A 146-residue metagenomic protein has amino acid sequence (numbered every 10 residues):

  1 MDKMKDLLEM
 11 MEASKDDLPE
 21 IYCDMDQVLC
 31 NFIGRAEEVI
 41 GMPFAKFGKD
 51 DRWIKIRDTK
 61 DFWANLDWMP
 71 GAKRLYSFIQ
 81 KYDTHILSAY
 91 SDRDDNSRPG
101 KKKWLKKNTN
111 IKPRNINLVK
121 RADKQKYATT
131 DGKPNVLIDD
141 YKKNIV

Functional and structural regions predicted by a protein language model:
K3-D61: Active-site neighborhood of HAD-like aspartate-dependent phosphohydrolases
D16-L18, K81-D83, P113, G132-P134: A general structural motif
D24, L87-A89, I138: Short hydrophobic segments within beta-strands
L29-I33, E38, T84, R93-S97 (+2 more regions): Short catalytic/ligand-binding loop motif for oxyanion handling, primarily in non-cytosolic enzymes, centered on
F47-G48, R57-I86, D94-P99: Short, acidic loop-to-helix structural element flanking the phosphoryl-transfer center in phosphate-processing enzymes
L87-R98, K102, K106-Y127: A short, structured active-site edge motif that brings together acidic residues
I116-V146: Conserved Lys-Pro-Asp/Glu-containing loop-to-beta segment of HAD-superfamily phosphomonoesterases, centered on
